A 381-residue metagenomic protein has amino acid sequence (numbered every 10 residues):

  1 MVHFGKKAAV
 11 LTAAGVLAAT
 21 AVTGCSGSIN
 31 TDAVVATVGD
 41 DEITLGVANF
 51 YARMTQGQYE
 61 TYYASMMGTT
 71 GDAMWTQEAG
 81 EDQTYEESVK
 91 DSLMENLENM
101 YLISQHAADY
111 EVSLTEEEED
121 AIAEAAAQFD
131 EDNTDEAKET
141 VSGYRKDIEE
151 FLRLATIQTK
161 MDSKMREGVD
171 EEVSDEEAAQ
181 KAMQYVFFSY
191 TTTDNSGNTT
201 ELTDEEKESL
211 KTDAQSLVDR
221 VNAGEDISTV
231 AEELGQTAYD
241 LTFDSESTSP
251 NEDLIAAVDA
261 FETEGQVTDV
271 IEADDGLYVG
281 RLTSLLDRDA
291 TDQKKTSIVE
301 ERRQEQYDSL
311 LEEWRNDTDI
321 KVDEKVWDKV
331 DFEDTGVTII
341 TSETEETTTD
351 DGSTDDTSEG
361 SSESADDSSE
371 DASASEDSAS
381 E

Functional and structural regions predicted by a protein language model:
V2-T12: Bacterial N-terminal signal peptides that target proteins for export
A13-A18: Hydrophobic helical h-region of N-terminal Sec-dependent signal peptides in bacterial secretory/periplasmic proteins
T20-G24: C-terminal motif of bacterial Sec signal peptides marking the signal peptidase cleavage site
G27-G143: N-terminal targeting/tethering segments
I29-T31, V38, T134-S209, S216 (+2 more regions): PPIase-associated folding chaperone regions across multiple families
A33-V38, A79-M94, I103-S113, G143-I148 (+4 more regions): Second-shell loop/turn segments in exported
A52-T55, Y59, L97, Y101 (+14 more regions): Sec/Tat-exported extracytoplasmic proteins
T212-L254, D289: Peptidyl-prolyl cis-trans isomerase
